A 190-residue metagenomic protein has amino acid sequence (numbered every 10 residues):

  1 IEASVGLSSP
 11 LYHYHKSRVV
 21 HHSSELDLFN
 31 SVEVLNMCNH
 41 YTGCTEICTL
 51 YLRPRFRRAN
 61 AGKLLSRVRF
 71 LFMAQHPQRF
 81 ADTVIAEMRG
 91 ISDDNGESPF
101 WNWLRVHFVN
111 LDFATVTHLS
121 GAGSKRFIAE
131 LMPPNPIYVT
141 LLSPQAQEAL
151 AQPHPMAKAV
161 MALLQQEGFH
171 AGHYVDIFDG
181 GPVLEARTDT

Functional and structural regions predicted by a protein language model:
I1, R55-F56, Q166: Conserved beta-hairpin
A3-T49, A114-A122, I128: Conserved acyl-donor/pantetheine-binding loop and adjacent beta-alpha core of acyl/acetyltransferases and related
R18, S66-L71, A86, V106: Amphipathic alpha-helical scaffolding segments
N30-V34, T49-L52, R57-M73: Conserved acetyl-CoA-binding loop-helix of GNAT-fold acetyltransferases
Y41-L50, F70-R89, P99, Q147-A151: Conserved GNAT acetyl-CoA-binding A-motif
S92-D94: Extended, solvent-exposed functional surface patches
P99-S120: Acidic, Ser/Thr-rich peripheral helices and adjacent loops at domain boundaries
T115-T190: Long, charge-rich C-terminal accessory regions
